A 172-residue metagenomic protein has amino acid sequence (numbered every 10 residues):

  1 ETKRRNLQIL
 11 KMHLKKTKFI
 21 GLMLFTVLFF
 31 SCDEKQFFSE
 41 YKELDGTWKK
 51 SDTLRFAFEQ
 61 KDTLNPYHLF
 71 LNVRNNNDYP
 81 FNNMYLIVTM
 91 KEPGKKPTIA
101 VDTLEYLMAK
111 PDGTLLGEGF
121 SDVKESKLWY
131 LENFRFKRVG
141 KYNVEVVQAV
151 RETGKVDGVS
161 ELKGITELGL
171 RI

Functional and structural regions predicted by a protein language model:
N6-I20: Bacterial N-terminal signal peptides that target proteins for export
L28-S31: C-terminal motif of bacterial Sec signal peptides marking the signal peptidase cleavage site
D33-Q36: Bacterial signal peptide processing site
L54-F81: Post-signal-peptide N-terminal segment of Sec-exported extracytoplasmic proteins
N76-D78, E125-Y130, R135, Q148-D157: Short acidic/polar inter-strand loop motif in beta-rich domains
Y79-L86, L162-I165: Short coil-to-beta strand junction motifs in C2/discoidin
L104-K110, L116-F134: A beta-strand/beta-hairpin structural motif
R138-I172: Internal, hydrophobic beta-strand segments that form the core of beta-sheet-rich folds
